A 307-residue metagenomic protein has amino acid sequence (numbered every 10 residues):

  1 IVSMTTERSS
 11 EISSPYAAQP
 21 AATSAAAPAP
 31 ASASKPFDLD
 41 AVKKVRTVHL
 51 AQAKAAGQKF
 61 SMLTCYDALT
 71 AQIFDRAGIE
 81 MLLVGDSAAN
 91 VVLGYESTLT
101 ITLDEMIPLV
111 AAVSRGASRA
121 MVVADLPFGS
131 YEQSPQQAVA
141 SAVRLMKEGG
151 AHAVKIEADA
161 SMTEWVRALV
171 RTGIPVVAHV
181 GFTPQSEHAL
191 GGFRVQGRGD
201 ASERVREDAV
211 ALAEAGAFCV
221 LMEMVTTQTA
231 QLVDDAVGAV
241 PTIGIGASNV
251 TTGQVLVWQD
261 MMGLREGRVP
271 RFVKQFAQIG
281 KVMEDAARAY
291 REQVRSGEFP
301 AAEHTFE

Functional and structural regions predicted by a protein language model:
I1-S3: Short, Lys/Arg-enriched N-terminal segments with co-localized hydrophobic residues within the first ~10-30 amino acids
T5-A56, F60-E307: Alpha/beta enzyme core
